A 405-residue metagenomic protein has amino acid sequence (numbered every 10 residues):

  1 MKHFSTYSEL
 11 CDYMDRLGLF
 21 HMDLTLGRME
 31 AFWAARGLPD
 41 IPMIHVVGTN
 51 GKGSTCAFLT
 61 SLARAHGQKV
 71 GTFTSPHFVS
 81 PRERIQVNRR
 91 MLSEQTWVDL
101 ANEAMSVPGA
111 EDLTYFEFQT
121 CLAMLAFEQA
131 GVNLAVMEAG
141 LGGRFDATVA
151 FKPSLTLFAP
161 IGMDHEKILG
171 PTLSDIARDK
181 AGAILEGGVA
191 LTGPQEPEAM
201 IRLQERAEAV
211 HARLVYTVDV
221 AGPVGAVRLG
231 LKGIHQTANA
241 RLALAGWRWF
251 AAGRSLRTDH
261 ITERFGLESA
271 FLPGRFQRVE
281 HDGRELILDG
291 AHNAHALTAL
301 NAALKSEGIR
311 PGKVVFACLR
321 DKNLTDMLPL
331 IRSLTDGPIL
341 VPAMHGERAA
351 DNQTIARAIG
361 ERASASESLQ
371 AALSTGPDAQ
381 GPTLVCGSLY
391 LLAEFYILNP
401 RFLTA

Functional and structural regions predicted by a protein language model:
T6-E9, F20, L26-I41, A65-F151 (+1 more regions): ATP-dependent carboxylate-amine ligase catalytic core
I44-G48: Hydrophobic anchor at the beta1->P-loop junction of P-loop NTPases
S54-L59: Hydrophobic positions on the alpha1 helix immediately C-terminal to the Walker A/P-loop
P76-L100, K167-A183, Q204-R206, M327-L330 (+1 more regions): Active-site-proximal loop->helix
Q129, L134-M137, D146-L157, I161-M163 (+2 more regions): Nucleotide phosphate-binding/pyrophosphate-handling subdomain across enzymes that bind or process nucleotide phosphates
L141-F145, K152-H211: Conserved catalytic-core segment of NTP-binding enzymes
G193-V215, E285-I287, T325-P382: C-terminal helical cap/extension that packs against the catalytic core of soluble nucleotide-cofactor enzymes
A372-P400: A glycine-rich beta-strand to alpha-helix segment that forms a phosphate/ribose-binding loop at ligand/cofactor sites
